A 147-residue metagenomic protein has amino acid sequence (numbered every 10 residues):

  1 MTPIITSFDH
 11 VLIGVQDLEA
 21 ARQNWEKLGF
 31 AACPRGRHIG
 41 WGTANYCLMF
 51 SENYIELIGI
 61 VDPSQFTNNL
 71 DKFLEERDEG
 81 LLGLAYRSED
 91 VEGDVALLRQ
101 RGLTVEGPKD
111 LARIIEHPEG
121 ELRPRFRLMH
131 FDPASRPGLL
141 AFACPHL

Functional and structural regions predicted by a protein language model:
M1-L18, E79-Y86, F142-L147: N-terminal beta-strand motif that seeds the catalytic metal site of vicinal oxygen chelate
T2-I5, D9-L18, R22, P34-D62 (+1 more regions): Accessory recognition modules or surfaces
I4, R77, A134-R136: Solvent-exposed alpha-helices and their adjacent loops that cap or buttress functional pockets in soluble metabolic
G14-G40, E76-L122: Vicinal oxygen chelate
L28, A44, N53, L82 (+1 more regions): A generic secondary-structure signal marking the coil-to-beta-strand transition
Y46-C47, E56, E92-L147: Vicinal oxygen chelate
N53-L70, E76-R87: Long, hydrophobic/aromatic-enriched structural stretches that serve as scaffold segments
